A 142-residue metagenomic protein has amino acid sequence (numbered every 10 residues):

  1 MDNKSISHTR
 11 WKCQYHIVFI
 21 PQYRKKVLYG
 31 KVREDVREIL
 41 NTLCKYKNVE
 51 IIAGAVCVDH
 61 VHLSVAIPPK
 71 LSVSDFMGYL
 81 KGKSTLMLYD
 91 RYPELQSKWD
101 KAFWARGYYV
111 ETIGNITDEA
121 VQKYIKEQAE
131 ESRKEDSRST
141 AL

Functional and structural regions predicted by a protein language model:
M1-L142: Basic nucleic-acid-binding interfaces
